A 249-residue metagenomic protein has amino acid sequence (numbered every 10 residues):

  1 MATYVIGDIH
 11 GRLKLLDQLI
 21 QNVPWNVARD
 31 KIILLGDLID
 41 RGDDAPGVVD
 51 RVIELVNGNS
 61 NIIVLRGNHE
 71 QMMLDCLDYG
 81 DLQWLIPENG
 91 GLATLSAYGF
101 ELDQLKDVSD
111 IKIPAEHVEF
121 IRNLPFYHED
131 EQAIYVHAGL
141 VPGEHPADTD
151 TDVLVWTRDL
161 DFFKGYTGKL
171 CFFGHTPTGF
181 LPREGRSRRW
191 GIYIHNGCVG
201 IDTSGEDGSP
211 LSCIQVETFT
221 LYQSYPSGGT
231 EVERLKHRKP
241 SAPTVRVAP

Functional and structural regions predicted by a protein language model:
M1-R51, L55: N-terminal active-site segment of His-dependent metallophosphoesterases
I6-G7, I33-G36, I63-G67, C171-T176 (+1 more regions): Active-site neighborhood of phospho(di)ester-bond hydrolases with catalytic His/Asp-centered motifs
H10-G11, D40, Q71, L140 (+2 more regions): Short, glycine/acidic-enriched loop or turn micro-motifs at the edges of active sites
D17-Q18, P46-G47, L77-D78, A147-D148 (+2 more regions): Short amphipathic alpha-helical segments
V27-D30, N59-N61, E131, T167-G168: A general structural motif
R41-F126, D161: Active-site neighborhood of divalent metal-dependent phosphoester bond hydrolases
L92-P210, F219-V232, H237: Acidic, His/Gly-enriched loop-helix segments that form or flank divalent-metal centers in metallo-dependent hydrolases
P240-P249: A short C-terminal boundary segment appended to hydrolase-like catalytic domains
